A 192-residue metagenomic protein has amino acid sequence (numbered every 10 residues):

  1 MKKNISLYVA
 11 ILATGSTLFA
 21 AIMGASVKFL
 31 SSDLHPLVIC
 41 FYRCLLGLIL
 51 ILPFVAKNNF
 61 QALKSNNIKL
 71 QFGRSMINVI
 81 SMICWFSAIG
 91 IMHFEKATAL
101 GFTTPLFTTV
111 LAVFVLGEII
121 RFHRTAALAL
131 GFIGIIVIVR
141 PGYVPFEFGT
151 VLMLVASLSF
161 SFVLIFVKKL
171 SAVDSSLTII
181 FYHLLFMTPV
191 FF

Functional and structural regions predicted by a protein language model:
M1-V38, P145-K169: Glycine-/small-residue-enriched transmembrane alpha-helix faces in small-molecule transporters and effluxers
Y8-G15, V55, F60-C84, F148-A156: Loop-to-transmembrane-helix transition segments
Y8-L12, V38-P53, D174-F192: Hydrophobic alpha-helical transmembrane segments of multi-pass integral membrane proteins, especially transporters
T17-A25, L52, S75, V79-I83 (+4 more regions): Hydrophobic/small/kink-forming positions within alpha-helical transmembrane segments of polytopic membrane proteins
S32-V38, C84-G101, A172-L177: Structural motif at transmembrane-helix junctions in multi-pass transporters
Y42, G73, L100-T103, H123-A126 (+2 more regions): Hydrophobic core positions of alpha-helical segments in small-molecule transporters and transporter systems
S87, T104-A126: C-terminal transmembrane-helix exit sites in multi-pass transporters
H123-V139: Hydrophobic transmembrane alpha-helices of multi-pass small-molecule transport proteins
